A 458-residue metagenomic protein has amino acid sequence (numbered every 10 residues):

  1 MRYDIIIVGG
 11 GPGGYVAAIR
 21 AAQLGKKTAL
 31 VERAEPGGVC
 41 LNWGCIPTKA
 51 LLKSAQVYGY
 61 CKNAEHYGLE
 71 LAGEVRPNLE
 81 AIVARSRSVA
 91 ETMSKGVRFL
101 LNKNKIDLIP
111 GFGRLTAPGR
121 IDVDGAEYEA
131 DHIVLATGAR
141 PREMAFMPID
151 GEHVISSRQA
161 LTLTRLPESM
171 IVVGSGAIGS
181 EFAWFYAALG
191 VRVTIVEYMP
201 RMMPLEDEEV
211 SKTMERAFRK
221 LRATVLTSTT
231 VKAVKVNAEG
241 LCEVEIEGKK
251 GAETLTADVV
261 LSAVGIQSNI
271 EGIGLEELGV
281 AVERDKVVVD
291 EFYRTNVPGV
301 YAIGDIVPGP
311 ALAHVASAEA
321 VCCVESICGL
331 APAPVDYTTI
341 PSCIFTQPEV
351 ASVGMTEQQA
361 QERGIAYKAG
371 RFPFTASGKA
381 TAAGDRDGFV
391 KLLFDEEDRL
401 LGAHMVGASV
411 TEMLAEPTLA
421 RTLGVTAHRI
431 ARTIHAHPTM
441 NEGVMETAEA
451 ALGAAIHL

Functional and structural regions predicted by a protein language model:
M1-Y3, D124-H132, K250-V259, N296: Core beta-strand elements of the Rossmann-like FAD/NAD(P) dinucleotide-binding domain in flavoenzyme oxidoreductases
R2-Y3, I19-K26, V31-L166, T194 (+6 more regions): Glycine-rich flavin
I6-G11, V16-A34, V39, I46 (+5 more regions): Flexible, glycine-rich terminal cap/loop adjacent to redox cofactors in electron-transfer oxidoreductases
G11, E32, G138-A139, G248 (+2 more regions): Short glycine-/small-residue-rich Rossmann-like dinucleotide-binding loops
C45, T137-R192, V196, T224-V225 (+1 more regions): Glycine-rich dinucleotide-binding loop and its adjacent helix/turn
A72, D107-P110, R114-D122, G190-E291 (+3 more regions): A Rossmann-like FAD-binding core segment of flavoenzymes
D150-P167, T254-G329, A420: FAD-site-proximal beta/loop scaffold in flavoenzymes
